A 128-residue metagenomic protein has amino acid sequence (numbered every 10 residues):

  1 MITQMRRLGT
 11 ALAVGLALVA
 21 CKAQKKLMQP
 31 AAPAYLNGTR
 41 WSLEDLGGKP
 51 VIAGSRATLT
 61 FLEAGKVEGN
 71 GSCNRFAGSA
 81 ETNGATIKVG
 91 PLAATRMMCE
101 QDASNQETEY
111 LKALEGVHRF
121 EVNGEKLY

Functional and structural regions predicted by a protein language model:
I2-T10, G15, V19-Y128: Lipid interaction determinants
